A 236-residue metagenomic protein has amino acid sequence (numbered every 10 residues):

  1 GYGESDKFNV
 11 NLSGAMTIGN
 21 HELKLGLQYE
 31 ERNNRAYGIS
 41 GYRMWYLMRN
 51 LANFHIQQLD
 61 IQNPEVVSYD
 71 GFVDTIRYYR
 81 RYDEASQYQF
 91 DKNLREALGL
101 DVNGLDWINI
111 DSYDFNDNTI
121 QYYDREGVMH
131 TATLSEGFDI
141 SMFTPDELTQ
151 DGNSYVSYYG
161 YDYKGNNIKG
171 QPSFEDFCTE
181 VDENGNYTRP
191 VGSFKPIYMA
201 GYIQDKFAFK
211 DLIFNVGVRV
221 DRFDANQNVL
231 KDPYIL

Functional and structural regions predicted by a protein language model:
Y2-E4, S13: A cross-kingdom feature that marks long, compositionally biased intrinsically disordered regions
S5, I18-G19, F209-L212: Outer-membrane beta-barrel channels and translocator barrels
S5-K7, Y198: Membrane-spanning beta-strands of outer-membrane beta-barrel proteins
N11-T17, Q204-A208: Transmembrane beta-barrel domains of outer membrane proteins
A15-N20, Q62-E65: Short loop/turn motifs that connect adjacent beta-strands in outer-membrane beta-barrel proteins
L25-L236: Signature of Gram-negative outer-membrane beta-barrel scaffolds
